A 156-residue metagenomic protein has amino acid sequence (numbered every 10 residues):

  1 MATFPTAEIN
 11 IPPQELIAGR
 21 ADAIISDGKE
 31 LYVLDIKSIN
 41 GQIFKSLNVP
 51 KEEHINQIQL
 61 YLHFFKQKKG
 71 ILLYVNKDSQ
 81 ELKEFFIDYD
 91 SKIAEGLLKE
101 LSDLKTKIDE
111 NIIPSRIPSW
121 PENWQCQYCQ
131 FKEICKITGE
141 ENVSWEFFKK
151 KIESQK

Functional and structural regions predicted by a protein language model:
M1-L16, D22: A short acidic/basic microdomain associated with nuclease active sites
T3-T6, I36, L73-V75: Generic beta-sheet signal
L16-A18, E53, P121: A generic fold-level signal
L16-A18, L31, E81-E84: Short, mixed charged/polar active-site loops that provide acid/base catalysis or chelate metal/phosphate cofactors
G19-K45, Y61, C129: Conserved catalytic cores of phosphodiester-cleaving nucleases, focusing on short active-site segments
S46-N48, F64-K156: Metal-dependent nuclease catalytic regions and adjoining charged, substrate-binding loops involved in nucleic-acid end
V49-F64: Short, charged, amphipathic alpha-helix that recurs within catalytic cores of restriction-modification and other
